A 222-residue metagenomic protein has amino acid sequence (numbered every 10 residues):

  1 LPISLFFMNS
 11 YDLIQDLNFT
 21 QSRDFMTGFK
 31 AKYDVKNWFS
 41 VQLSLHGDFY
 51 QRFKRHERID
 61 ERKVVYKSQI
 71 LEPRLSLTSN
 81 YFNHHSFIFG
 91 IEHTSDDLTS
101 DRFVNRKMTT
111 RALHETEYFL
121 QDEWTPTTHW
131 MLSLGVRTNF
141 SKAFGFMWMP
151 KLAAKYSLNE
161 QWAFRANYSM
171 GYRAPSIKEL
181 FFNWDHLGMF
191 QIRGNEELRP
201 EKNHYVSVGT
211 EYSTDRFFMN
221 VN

Functional and structural regions predicted by a protein language model:
P2-L5, N18-F144, S157, Y212 (+1 more regions): Face-selective signature of the C-terminal outer-membrane beta-barrel domain
I3-L13, E61-K63, F103-R106, L180-G194: Solvent-exposed loop segments that connect transmembrane elements
L13-D34, S157, A163, M170-N220: Outer-membrane beta-barrel signature, preferentially recognizing the C-terminal barrel domain of Gram-negative
K63-Y66, T110-R111, P150-K151, K155-S157 (+2 more regions): Short, intrinsically disordered/low-complexity patches at protein termini and at juxtamembrane boundaries
D122, W130, L134, L152-A154 (+2 more regions): Hydrophobic packing within well-folded, soluble alpha/beta domains
N139-K151, G171: Solvent-exposed loop/turn segments connecting transmembrane beta-strands in outer-membrane beta-barrel proteins
